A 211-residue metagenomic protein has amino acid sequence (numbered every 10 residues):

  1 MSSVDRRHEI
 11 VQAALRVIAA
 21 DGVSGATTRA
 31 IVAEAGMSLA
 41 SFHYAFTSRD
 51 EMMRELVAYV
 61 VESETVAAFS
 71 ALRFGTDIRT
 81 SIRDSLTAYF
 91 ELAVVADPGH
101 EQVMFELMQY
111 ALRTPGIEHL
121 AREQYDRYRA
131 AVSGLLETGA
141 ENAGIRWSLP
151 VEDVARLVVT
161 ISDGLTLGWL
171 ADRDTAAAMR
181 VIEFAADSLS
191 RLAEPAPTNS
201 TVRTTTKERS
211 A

Functional and structural regions predicted by a protein language model:
S2, M53-V60: Alpha-helical DNA-contacting segments of helix-turn-helix folds
R6-E9, A13-E55: Helix-turn-helix
S48, Y110-P115: Short loop-to-helix capping motifs
E55, F69-E101, V151-V158: Hydrophobic alpha-helical connector segments
V60-S70: Conserved alpha-helical segments that form or flank metal/cofactor-binding pockets of metalloenzymes
R79-T87, R129, S133, M179-S190: Hydrophobic core segments within long, regular secondary-structure runs in both alpha- and beta-rich folds
P98-F105, P115-E141, D153: Amphipathic alpha-helical packing segments from all-alpha helical-bundle domains
G116-R122, A140-T204, R209-A211: Hydrophobic/aromatic-rich alpha-helical bundle segments in the mid-to-C-terminal region
